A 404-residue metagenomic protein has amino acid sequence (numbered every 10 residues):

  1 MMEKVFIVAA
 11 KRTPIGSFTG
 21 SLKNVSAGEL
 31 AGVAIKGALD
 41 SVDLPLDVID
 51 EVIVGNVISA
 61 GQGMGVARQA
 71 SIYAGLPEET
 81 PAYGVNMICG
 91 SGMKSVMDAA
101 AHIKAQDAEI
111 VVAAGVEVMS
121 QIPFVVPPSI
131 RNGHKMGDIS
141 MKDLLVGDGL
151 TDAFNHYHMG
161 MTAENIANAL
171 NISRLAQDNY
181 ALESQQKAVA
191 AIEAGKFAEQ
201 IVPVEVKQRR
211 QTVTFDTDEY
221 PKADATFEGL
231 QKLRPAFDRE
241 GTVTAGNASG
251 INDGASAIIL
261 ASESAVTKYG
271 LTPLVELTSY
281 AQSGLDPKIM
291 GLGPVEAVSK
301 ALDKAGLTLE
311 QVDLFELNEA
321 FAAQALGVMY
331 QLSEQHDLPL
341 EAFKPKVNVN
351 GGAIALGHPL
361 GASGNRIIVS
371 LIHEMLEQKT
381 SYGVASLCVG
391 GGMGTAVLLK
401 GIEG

Functional and structural regions predicted by a protein language model:
M1-S26, T226-L292, E296, V369-S370 (+3 more regions): Condensing-enzyme catalytic core mediating Claisen C-C bond formation in acyl metabolism
K11-T13, N24-V33, S41, A176-K268 (+2 more regions): N-terminal extracellular/periplasmic Venus flytrap/periplasmic-binding protein-like
K23-V111, V116-H134, I201-D216, K288 (+1 more regions): Conserved beta-ketoacyl condensing-enzyme motif
G28-V42, V66-A70, S95, M159-I166 (+5 more regions): Short, well-ordered amphipathic alpha-helical segments that serve as non-catalytic structural scaffolds within diverse
N56-V111, A153-H158, D224-G250, Q335-R366 (+1 more regions): Conserved catalytic cysteine-centered active-site region of acyl-thioester-dependent Claisen-condensing enzymes
V85-E117, A167-K196, A257-S264, M329 (+2 more regions): Active-site-proximal alpha-helical scaffold in enzymes
I110-N165: Flexible glycine-/small-residue-enriched beta->alpha junction loops that bind anionic phosphate/pyrophosphate groups
T162-E164, Q200, K207-Q208, T278 (+1 more regions): Active-site pocket-lining segment
